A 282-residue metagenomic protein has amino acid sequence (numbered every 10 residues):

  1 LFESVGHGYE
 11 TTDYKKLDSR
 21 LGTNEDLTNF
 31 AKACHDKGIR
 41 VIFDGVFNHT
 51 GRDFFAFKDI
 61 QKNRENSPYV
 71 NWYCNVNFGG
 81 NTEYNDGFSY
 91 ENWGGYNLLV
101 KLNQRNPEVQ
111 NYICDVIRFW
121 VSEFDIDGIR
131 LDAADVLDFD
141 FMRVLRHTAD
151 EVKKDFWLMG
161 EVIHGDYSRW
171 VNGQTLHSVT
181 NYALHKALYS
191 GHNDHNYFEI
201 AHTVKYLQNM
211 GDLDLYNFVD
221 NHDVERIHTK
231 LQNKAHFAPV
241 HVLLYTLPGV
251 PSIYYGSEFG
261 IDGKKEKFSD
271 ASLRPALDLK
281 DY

Functional and structural regions predicted by a protein language model:
L1-R118, S122-E123, L145-E151, S168-R169: Substrate-binding/active-site clefts of carbohydrate-active enzymes
G8-N24, G95-Q110, D127-V136, H185-D194 (+2 more regions): The substrate-binding groove and active-site-proximal loops of carbohydrate-active enzymes, especially glycoside
A31, H35, H49, F57 (+7 more regions): Active-site-proximal helices and loops of the catalytic beta/alpha 8
V41-F43, I129, L158-G160, T180 (+2 more regions): Hydrophobic faces of well-ordered beta-strands that scaffold small-molecule active sites in alpha/beta enzyme cores
F119, H222-D223: Catalytic grooves of carbohydrate-active enzymes
D125-I126, L176, G249-V250: A structural motif
F237-P239: Conserved interdomain hinge at the start of the Helicase C-terminal
H241-L244, P248-D262: Substrate-binding cleft of secreted/luminal carbohydrate-active enzymes
